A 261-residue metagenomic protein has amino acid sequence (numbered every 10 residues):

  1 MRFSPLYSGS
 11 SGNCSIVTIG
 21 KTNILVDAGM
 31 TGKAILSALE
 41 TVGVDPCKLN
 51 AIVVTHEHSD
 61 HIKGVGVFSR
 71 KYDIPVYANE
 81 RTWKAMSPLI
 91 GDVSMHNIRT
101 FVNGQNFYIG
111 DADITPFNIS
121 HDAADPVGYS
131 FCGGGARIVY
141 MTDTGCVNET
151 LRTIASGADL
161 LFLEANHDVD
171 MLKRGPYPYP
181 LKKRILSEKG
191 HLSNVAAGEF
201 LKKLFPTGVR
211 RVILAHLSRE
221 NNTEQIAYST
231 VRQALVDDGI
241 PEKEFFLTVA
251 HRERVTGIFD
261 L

Functional and structural regions predicted by a protein language model:
M1-V42, V127-D143, L160: Conserved beta-strand hairpin/beta-sheet module of binuclear metal-dependent hydrolase folds, prominently
S4-C14, T55-V65, S87, P116: Structured catalytic core of nucleotide-sugar glycosyltransferases
V26-G29, N50-E57, Y77-E80, V139-T142 (+3 more regions): Active-site neighborhood of phospho(di)ester-bond hydrolases with catalytic His/Asp-centered motifs
K33-A78: Active-site metal-binding motif and surrounding structural segment of the metallo-beta-lactamase
S59-I62, K84-A85, A124, V147-E149 (+2 more regions): Active-site environment of divalent metal-dependent phosphoester hydrolases
K63-Y72, S87-L89, N222-S229: Metal-dependent catalytic neighborhoods of phosphoester/phosphodiester hydrolases
E80-G128, C132-G135: Metallo-beta-lactamase
E149-T248: Cap/insert and terminal regions of metallo-dependent hydrolase folds
